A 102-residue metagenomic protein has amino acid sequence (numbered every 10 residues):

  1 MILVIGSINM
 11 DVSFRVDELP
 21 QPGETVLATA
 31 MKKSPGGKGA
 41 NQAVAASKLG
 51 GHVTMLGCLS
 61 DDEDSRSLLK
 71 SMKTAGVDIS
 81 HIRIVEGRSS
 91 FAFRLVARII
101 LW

Functional and structural regions predicted by a protein language model:
M1-C58, E63-S67: Glycine-rich phosphate/adenosyl-contacting loop at the front of the ribokinase-like
V4, L27, H81-I84, L95: Structural signal for conserved beta-strand scaffold positions within catalytic alpha/beta enzyme cores
P20-P22, S71-T74, A97-I100: Short, hinge-like loop/turn segments at secondary-structure boundaries
G50, G76, L95: Conserved functional loop/turn residues at catalytic and ligand-binding sites
C58, R83-I84, R94-W102: Conserved phosphate-binding/catalytic loop of the ribokinase/pfkB sugar-kinase fold
S71-G87: A glycine-rich helix N-cap at a beta->alpha junction
S89-F91: Change "...and in nucleic-acid phosphodiester-cleaving endonucleases..." to "...and in nucleic-acid processing enzymes
